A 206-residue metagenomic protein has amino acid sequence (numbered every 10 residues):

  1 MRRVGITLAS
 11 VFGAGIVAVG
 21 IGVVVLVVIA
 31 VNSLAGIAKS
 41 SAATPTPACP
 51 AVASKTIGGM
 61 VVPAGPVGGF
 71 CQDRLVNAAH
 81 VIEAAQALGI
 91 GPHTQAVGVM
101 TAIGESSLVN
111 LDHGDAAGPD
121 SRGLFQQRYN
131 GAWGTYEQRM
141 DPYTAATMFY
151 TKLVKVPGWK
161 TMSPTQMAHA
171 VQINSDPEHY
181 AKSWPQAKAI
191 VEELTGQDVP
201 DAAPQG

Functional and structural regions predicted by a protein language model:
M1-I57, V61, Q205-G206: Cell-wall glycan-active module
V28, V109-N110, H179-W184: Short amphipathic alpha-helical segments with coiled-coil-like heptad repeat character
A42, T46-I103, S107, Q197 (+1 more regions): Export/targeting segments at the very N-terminus of extracytoplasmic proteins
A43-Q72, S106-P164, I173: Peptidoglycan-targeting cell-wall enzymes and recognition modules
V76, H80-E83, H93-I103, R122-Q126 (+4 more regions): Extracytoplasmic/secreted proteins, especially bacterial periplasmic and envelope-associated proteins
A85-L88, A102-E105, R128, L153 (+2 more regions): Generic structural signal for hydrophobic core residues of well-folded globular domains
L88-V99, N110-D115, P157-A168, D201-A203: Surface-exposed patches in mature extracellular/periplasmic domains of secreted proteins
R139-G206: Catalytic and binding regions of secreted/periplasmic enzymes and modules that target cell-wall glycans
